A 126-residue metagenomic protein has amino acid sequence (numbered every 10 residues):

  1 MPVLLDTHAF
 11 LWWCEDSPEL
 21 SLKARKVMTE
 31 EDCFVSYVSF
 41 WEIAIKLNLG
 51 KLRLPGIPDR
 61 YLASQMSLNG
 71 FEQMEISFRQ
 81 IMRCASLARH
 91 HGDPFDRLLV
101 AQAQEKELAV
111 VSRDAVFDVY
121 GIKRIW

Functional and structural regions predicted by a protein language model:
M1-S36, L49-S64, K106, A115: Short, well-structured N-terminal submotif of metal-dependent ribonuclease cores
D6, E42, D96, D114: Acidic active-site catalytic centers that drive phospho-/nucleotidyl reactions and related ester hydrolyses
T7-H8, I43, C84, A103: Generic structural signal for small/hydrophobic residues in well-ordered secondary structure, especially within
V35-V38, I76: Short glycine/serine/threonine-enriched helix-capping/active-site loop that flanks the nucleotide-sugar donor pocket
E42, R83-S86, V119-Y120: Phosphate- and divalent-cation-binding pockets in alpha/beta enzyme and binding domains that engage nucleotide-derived
P55-A63, S67-R113: Active-site neighborhoods of divalent-metal-dependent phosphate/nucleic-acid chemistry enzymes
G121-W126: Active-site regions of enzymes building and remodeling cell-envelope glycoconjugates
